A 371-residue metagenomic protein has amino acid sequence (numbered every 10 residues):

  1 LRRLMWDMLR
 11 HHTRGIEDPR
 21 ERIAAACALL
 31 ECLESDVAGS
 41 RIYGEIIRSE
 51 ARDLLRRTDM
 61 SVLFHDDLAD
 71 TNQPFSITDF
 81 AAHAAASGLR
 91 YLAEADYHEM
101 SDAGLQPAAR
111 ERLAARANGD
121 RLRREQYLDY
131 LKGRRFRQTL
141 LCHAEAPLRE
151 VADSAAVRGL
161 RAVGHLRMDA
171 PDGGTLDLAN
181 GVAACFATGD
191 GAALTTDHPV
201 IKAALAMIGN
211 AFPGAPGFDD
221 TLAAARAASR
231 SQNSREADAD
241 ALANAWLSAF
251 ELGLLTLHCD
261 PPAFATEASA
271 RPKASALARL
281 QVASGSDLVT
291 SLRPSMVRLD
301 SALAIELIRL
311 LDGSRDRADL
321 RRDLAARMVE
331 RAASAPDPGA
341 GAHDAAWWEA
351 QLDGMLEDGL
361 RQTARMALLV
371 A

Functional and structural regions predicted by a protein language model:
L1-H98, R110-R124, L128-E145: Extended catalytic-interface subdomain
M5, L9, L30, R161-M168 (+3 more regions): Generic hydrophobic, helix-prone segments enriched in Leu/Val/Ile
M8-R10, R112, G159-A162, A276: Short, low-complexity, polar/charged sequence segments that are solvent-exposed and flexible
A51-L54, L176-D177, R279: Short hydrophobic/aromatic-rich motifs at helix boundaries and adjacent loops
D102-A152, G174, C185-A371: Long, charge-rich, low-complexity alpha-helical segments
A156-V182: Short, cationic low-complexity segments
